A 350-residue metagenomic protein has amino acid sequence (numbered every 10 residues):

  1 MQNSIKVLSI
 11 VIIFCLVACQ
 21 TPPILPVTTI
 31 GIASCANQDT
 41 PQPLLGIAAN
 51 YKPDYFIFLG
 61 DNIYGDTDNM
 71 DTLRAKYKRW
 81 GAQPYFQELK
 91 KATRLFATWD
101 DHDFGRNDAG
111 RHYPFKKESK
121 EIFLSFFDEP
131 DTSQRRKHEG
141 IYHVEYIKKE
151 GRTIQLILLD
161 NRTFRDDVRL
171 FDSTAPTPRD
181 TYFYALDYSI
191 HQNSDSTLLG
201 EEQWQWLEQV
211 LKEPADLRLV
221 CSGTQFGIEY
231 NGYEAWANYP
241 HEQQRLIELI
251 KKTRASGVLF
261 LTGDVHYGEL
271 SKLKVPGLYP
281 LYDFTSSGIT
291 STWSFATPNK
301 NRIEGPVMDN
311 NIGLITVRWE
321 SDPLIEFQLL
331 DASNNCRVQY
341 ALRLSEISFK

Functional and structural regions predicted by a protein language model:
N3-V11: Sec-dependent signal peptide recognition, specifically the positively charged N-region followed immediately by
L16-A18: C-terminal motif of bacterial Sec signal peptides marking the signal peptidase cleavage site
Q20-K350: Metal-dependent phosphoester/phosphodiester hydrolase catalytic core
